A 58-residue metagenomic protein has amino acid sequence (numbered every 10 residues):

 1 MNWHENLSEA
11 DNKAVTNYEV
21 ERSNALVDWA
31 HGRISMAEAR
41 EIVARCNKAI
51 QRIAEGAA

Functional and structural regions predicted by a protein language model:
M1-E5, R52-A58: Short intrinsically disordered terminal tails
M1-R33: N-terminal acidic leader/helix
N12, M36-N47: Short, charged, amphipathic alpha-helical segments
T16-E19, A44-Q51: Generic structural signal for well-ordered, non-transmembrane alpha-helical segments in soluble/cytosolic regions
G32, A39, I53-G56: Hydrophobic stripe of amphipathic alpha-helices that form coiled-coil interfaces
